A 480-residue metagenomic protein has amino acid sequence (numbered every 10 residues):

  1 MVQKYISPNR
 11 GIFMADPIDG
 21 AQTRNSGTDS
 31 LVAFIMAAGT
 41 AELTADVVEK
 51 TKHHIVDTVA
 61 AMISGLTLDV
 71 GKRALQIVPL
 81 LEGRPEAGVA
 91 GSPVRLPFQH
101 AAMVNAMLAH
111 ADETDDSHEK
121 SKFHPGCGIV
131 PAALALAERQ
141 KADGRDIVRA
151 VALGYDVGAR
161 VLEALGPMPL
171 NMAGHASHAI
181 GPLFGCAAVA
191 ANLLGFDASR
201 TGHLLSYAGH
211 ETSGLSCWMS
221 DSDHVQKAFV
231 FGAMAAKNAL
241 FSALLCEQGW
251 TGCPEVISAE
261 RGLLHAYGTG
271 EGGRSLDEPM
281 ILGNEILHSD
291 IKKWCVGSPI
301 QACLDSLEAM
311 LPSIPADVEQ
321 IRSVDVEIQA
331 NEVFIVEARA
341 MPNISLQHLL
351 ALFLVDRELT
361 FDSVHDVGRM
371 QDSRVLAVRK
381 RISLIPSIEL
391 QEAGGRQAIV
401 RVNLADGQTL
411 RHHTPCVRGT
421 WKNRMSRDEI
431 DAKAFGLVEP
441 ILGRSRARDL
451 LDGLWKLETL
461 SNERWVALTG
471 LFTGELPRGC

Functional and structural regions predicted by a protein language model:
V2, I6-K122, M219-K237, L244-C480: Terminal-appendage/accessory-domain detector
T23, G27-L31, R73, I77 (+3 more regions): Extended, well-ordered alpha-helical scaffold segments
H54-A61, P131-A133, G181-N192, L350: Hydrophobic mid-domain F-helix/FG-region of cytochrome P450s
V94-E113, R149-E163, R200-T212, A266: Short, charged, amphipathic alpha-helices and their helix-cap/turn boundaries
A109-V161, L165: Hydrophobic alpha-helical hairpins/lids featuring a short glycine-rich hinge
S121-C127, D146-V151, P169-L183, A228-A233 (+2 more regions): Active-site nucleophile and cofactor-binding loops and adjacent substrate-binding regions of central metabolic enzymes
C127-L134, P182-V189, A236-F241, A302: Well-ordered alpha-helical segments within folded domains of soluble proteins
Q140-D146, E163-G174, G185-L204, A208 (+2 more regions): Active-site cavity-forming subdomains of large catalytic enzyme subunits
